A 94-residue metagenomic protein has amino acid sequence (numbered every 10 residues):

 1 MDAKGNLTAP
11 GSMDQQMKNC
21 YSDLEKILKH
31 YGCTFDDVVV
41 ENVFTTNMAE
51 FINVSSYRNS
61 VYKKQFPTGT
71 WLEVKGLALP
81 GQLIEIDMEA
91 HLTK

Functional and structural regions predicted by a protein language model:
M1-K94: Short, polar/acidic, helix-capping and beta-turn segments at strand->helix junctions that line the mouths
